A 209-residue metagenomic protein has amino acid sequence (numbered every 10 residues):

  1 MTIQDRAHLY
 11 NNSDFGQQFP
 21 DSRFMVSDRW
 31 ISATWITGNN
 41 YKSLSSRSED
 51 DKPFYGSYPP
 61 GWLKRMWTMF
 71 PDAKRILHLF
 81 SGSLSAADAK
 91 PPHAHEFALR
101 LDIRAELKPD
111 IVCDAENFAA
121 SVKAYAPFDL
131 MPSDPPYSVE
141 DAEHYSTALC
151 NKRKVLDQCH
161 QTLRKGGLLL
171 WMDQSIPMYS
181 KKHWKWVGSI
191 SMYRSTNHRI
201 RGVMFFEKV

Functional and structural regions predicted by a protein language model:
M1-H93, H198-I200: S-adenosyl-L-methionine
S81-N117: Class I SAM-dependent methyltransferase SAM/SAH-binding core
A94-E96, L163-G167: A short helix->loop->beta-strand "cap" motif at the edges of active sites that frequently abuts
C113-S133: A short acidic, Gly/Pro-enriched loop at the edge of an enzyme's catalytic core that lines a small-molecule cofactor
D129-L149: A short SAM/SAH-binding and catalytic strip from SAM-dependent methyltransferases
S146-K165: A short glycine-rich, Lys/Arg-flanked "PGG" loop and its adjoining helix->strand segment in the class I
G166-Q174: Conserved beta-strand signature within the Rossmann-like core of class I S-adenosyl-L-methionine
Q174-V209: Class I S-adenosyl-L-methionine
